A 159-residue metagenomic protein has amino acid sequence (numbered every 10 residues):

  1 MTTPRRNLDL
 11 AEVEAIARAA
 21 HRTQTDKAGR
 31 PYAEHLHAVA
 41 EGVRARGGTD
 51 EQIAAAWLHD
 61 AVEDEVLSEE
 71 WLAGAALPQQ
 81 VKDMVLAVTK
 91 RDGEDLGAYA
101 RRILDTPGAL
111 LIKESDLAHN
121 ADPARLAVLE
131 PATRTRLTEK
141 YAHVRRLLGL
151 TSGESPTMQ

Functional and structural regions predicted by a protein language model:
M1-Q159: Active-site helical microenvironments for divalent-metal-assisted chemistry
